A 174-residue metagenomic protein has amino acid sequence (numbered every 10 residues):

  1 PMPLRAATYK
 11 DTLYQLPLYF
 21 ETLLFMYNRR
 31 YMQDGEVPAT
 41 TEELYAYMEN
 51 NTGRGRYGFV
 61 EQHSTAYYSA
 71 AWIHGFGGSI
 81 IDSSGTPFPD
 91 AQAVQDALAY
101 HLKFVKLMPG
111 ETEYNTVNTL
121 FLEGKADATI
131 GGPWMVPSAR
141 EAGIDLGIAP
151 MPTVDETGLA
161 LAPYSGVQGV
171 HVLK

Functional and structural regions predicted by a protein language model:
P1, V37, G78-A97, K103 (+1 more regions): Short, solvent-exposed loop/beta-turn-alpha elements that line the ligand-binding surface or hinge of extracytoplasmic
P1-L24, A39, Y45, I148-P150: Hinge/lid segment of periplasmic solute-binding proteins
L23-Y27, I73, V170-V172: Short glycine- and hydrophobic/aromatic-rich loop-to-beta-strand nucleating segment in the catalytic cores
T41-Y45, G110-E123, W134: Short helix-initiation/N-cap motifs at beta->coil->alpha
L44, N51, I73, L120-G124 (+1 more regions): Hydrophobic residues within well-ordered alpha-helices
Y45-T52, S84-Y114: Glycine-centered hinge/linker elements that transmit conformational signals in sensory and ligand-binding systems
A99, K103-P109, R140-K174: Extracytoplasmic/periplasmic substrate-recognition and gating elements
D127-G132, G147-A149: Paired acidic/hydrophobic, glycine-rich loop segments that form the ligand-binding mouth/hinge of periplasmic-binding
